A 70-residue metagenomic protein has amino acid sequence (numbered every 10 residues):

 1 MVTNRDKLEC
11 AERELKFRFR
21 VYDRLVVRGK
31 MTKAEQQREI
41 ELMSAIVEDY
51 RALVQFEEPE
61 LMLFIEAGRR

Functional and structural regions predicted by a protein language model:
M1-R28: N-terminal acidic leader/helix
E12, I46, I65-A67: Generic low-complexity, intrinsically disordered sequence content enriched in small uncharged/hydrophobic residues
K16-R18, E39-M43, R70: Short amphipathic alpha-helical "recognition" segments used for binding
R28-P59: Short, charge-rich amphipathic interface segments used for partner binding and complex assembly
K33, L61-R70: Long amphipathic alpha-helical coiled-coil segments
